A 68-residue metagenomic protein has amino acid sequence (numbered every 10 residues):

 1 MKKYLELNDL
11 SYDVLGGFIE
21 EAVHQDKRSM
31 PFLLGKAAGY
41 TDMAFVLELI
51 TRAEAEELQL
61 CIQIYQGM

Functional and structural regions predicted by a protein language model:
M1-M68: Acidic, Ser/Pro/Thr-rich low-complexity regulatory regions and the short amphipathic helical interaction modules they
